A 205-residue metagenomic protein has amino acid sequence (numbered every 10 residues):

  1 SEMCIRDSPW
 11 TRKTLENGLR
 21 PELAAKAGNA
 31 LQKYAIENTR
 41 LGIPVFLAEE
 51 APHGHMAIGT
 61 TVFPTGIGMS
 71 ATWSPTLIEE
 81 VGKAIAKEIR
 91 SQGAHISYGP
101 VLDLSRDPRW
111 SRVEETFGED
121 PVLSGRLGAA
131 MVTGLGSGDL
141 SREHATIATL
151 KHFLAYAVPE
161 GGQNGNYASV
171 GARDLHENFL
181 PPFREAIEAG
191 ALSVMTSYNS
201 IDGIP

Functional and structural regions predicted by a protein language model:
S1-E2, R6-P205: Glycoside hydrolase catalytic-domain context in secreted enzymes
